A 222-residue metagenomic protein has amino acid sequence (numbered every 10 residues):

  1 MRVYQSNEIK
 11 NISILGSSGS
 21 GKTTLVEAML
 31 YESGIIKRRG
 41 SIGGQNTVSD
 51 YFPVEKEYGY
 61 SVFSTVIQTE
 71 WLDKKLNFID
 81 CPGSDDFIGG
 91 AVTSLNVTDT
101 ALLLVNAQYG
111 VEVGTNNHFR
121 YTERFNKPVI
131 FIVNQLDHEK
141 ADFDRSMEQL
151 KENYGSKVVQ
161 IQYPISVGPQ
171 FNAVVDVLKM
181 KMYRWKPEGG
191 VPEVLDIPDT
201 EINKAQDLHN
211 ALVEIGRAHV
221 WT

Functional and structural regions predicted by a protein language model:
M1-S20, R39, N106-H219: P-loop NTPase catalytic nucleotide-binding module
M1-V105, Y109-V111, Q160, E201-K204: P-loop NTPase switch module centered on the Walker A-proximal segment
